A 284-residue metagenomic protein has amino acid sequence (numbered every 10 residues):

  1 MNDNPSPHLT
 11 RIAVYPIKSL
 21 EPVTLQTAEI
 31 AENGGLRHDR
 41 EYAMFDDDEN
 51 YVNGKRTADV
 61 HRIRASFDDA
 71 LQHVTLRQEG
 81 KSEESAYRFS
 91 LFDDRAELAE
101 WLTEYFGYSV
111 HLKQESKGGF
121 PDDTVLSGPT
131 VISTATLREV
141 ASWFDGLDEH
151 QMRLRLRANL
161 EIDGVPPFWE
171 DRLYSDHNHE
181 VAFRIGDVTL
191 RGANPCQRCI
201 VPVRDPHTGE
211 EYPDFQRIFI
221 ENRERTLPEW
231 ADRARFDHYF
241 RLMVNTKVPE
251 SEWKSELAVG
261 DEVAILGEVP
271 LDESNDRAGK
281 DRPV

Functional and structural regions predicted by a protein language model:
M1-V284: Metal-cofactor-dependent catalytic cores
